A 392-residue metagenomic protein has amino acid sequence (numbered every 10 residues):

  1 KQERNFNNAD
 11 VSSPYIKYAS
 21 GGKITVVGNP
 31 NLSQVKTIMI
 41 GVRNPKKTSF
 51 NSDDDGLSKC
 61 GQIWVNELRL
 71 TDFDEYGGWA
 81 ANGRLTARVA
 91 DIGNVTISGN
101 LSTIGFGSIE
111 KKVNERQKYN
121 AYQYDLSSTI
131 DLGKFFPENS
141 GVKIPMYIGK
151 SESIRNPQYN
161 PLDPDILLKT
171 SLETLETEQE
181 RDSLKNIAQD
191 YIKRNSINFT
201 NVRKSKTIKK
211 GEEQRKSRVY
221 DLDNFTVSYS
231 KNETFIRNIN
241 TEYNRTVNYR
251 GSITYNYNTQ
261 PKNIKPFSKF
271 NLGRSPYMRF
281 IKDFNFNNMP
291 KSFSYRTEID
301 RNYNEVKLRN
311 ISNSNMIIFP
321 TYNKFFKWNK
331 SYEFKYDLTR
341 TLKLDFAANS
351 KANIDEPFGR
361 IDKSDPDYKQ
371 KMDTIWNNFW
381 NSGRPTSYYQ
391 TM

Functional and structural regions predicted by a protein language model:
K1-S58: Extracellular beta-strand ligand-recognition surfaces/modules
S49-M392: Exposed, low-structure sequence patches enriched in small/polar residues
